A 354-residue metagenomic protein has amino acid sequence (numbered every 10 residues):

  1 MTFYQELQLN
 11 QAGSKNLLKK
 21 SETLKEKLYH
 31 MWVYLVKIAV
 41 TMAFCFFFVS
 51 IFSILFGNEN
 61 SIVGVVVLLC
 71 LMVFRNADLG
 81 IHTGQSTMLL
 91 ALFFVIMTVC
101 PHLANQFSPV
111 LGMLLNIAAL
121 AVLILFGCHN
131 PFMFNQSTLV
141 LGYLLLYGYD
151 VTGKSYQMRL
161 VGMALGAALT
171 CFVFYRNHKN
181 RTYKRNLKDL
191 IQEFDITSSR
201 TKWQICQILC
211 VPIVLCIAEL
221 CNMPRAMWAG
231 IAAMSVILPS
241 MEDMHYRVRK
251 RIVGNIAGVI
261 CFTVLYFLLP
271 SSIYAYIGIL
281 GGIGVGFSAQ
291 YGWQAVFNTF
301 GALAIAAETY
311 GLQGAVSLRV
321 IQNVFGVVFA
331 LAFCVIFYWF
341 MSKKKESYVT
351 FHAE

Functional and structural regions predicted by a protein language model:
M1-A91: N-terminal signal-anchor module of multipass membrane proteins
M1-L35, H178-T201, S342-E354: Intrinsically disordered, low-complexity non-transmembrane regions of multi-pass membrane transporters
M42-F47, E59-A77, L114-T152, A167 (+3 more regions): Pore- and pathway-forming membrane helices of multi-pass small-molecule/ion transporters and channels
M42-S50, I54, L90-H102, N116-L125 (+9 more regions): Transmembrane alpha-helical segments of multi-pass membrane transport proteins and ion-pumping complexes
I51-E59, G84, M97-L111, G153-G162 (+2 more regions): Membrane-helix interface and helix-disruption motif detector
T83-L92, P131-G142, R249-A257, F297 (+1 more regions): Cytoplasmic-side transmembrane-helix entry/capping segments in multi-pass membrane proteins
P101-Q192, I196: Membrane-interface helix-loop-helix junctions at boundaries between adjacent transmembrane segments
P212-L265, L269: Transmembrane helical segments that form the transport core of multi-pass membrane transport proteins
